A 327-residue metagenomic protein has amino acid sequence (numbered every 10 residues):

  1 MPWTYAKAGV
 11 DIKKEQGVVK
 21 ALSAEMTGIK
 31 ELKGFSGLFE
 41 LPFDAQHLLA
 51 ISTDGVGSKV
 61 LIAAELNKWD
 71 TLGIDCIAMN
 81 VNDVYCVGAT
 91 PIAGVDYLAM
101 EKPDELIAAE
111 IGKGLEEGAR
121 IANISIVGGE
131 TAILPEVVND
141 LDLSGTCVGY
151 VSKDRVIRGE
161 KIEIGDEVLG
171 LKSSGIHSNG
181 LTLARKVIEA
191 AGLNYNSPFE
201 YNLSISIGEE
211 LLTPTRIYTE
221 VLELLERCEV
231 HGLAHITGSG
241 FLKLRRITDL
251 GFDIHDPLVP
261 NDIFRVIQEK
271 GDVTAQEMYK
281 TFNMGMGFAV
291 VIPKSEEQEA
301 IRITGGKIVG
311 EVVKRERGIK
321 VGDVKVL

Functional and structural regions predicted by a protein language model:
M1-Y85, N123-V127, E163, T237: N-terminal glycine-rich phosphate/pyrophosphate-binding loops that anchor nucleotide-derived ligands and cofactors
P2-G9, I107-S125, V138-L141, N194-N196 (+2 more regions): Glycine-/charge-enriched secondary-structure boundary and capping motifs
I29, K33-F35, F43-L48, S58 (+12 more regions): Short coil/turn connectors at secondary-structure junctions
E40-F43, L48, V56, C76 (+2 more regions): Glycine-rich anion-binding loops of enzyme active sites
D44-I51, G55-G57, G159, P257-Q268: Acidic-glycine-rich active-site phosphate/pyrophosphate-binding loop
S58-K68, D96, N202-S206, G271-V273: Glycine/charged-rich beta-loop-alpha catalytic/anionic-binding loops adjacent to active sites
N82-T90, R246-I247, I292-P293: Alpha-helix C-terminal capping segments
L181-L193: Short, compositionally biased
